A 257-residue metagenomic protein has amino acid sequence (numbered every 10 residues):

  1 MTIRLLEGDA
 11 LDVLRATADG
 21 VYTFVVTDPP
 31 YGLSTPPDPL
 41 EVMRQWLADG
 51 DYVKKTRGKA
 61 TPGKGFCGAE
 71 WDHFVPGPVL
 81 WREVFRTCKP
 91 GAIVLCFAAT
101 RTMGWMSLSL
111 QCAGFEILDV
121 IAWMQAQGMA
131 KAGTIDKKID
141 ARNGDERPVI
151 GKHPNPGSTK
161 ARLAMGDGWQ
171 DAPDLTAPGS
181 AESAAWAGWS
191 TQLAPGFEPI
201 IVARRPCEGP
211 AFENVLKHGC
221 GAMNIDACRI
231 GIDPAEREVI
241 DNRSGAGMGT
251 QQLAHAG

Functional and structural regions predicted by a protein language model:
T2-G257: Core catalytic lobe of class I
